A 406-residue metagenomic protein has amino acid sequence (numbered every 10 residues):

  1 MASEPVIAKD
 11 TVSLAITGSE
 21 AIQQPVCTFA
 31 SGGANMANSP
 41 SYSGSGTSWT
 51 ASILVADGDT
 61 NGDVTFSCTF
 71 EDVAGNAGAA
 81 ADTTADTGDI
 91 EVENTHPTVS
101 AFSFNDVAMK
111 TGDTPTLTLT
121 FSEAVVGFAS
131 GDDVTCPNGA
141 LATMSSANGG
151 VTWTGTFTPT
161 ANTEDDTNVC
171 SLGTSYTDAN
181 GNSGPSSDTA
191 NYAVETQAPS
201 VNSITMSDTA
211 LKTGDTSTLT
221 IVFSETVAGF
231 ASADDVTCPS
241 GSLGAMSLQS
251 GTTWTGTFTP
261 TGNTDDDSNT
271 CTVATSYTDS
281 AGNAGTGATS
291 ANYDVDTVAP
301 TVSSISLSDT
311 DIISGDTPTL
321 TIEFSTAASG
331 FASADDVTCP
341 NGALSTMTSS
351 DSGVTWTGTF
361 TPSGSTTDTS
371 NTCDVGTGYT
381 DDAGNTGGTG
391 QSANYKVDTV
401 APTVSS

Functional and structural regions predicted by a protein language model:
M1-S406: Non-catalytic beta-sheet/beta-sandwich ligand-binding modules that flank or precede catalytic cores
